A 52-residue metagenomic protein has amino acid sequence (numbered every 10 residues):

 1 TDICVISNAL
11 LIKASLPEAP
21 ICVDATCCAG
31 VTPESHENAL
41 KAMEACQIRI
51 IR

Functional and structural regions predicted by a protein language model:
T1-R52: Active-site-adjacent betaalpha module
